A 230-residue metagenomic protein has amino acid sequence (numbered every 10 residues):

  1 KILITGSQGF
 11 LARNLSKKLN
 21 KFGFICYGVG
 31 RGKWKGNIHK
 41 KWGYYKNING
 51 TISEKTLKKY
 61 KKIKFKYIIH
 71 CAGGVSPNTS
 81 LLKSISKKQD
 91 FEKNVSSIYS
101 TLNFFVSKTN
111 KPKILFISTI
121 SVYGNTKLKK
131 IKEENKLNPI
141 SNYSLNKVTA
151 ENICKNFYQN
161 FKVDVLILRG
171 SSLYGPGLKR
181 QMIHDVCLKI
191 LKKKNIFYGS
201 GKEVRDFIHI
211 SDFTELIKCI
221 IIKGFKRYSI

Functional and structural regions predicted by a protein language model:
I2-F22: N-terminal Rossmann NAD(P)H-binding glycine-rich loop of SDR-like oxidoreductase domains
T5, V29, I68-A72, I114-I120 (+1 more regions): SDR active-site strand-loop-helix element
G50-K93: NAD(P)H-binding glycine-rich loop region in Rossmannoid oxidoreductase-like domains and their noncatalytic homologs
H70, Y99-I140: Conserved Rossmann-fold NAD(P)-dependent oxidoreductase catalytic core, especially the SDR/UDP-sugar
P77-N78, F116-K130, N142-V148, L173-G177: Conserved catalytic-site region of short-chain dehydrogenase/reductase
Q89-S100, L137, S141, L145-N146 (+1 more regions): Glycine-rich NAD(P)-binding loop of the Rossmann-fold in SDR/ketoreductase-type enzymes
N125-K127, N138-L166, L191: Active-site Tyr-X1-5-Lys
K155-R205, I210-I221: NAD(P)-dependent short-chain dehydrogenase/reductase
